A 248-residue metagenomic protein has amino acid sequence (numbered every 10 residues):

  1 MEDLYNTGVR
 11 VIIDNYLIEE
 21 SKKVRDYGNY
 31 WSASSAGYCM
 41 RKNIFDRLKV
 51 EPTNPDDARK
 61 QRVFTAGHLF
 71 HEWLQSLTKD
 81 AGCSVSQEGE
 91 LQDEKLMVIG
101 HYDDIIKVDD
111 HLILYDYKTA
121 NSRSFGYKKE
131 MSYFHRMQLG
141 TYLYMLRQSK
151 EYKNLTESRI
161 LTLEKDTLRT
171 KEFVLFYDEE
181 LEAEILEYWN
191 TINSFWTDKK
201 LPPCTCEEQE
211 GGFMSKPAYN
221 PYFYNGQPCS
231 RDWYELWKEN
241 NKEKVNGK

Functional and structural regions predicted by a protein language model:
M1-L114, N121-R123, Y127, Y133 (+1 more regions): Metal-dependent nuclease catalytic cores that hydrolyze phosphodiester bonds in DNA/RNA, characterized by
L4, M145-K248: Metal-dependent nuclease catalytic regions and adjoining charged, substrate-binding loops involved in nucleic-acid end
G8, E19, Y30-S34, R41 (+13 more regions): Generic signature of intrinsically disordered, low-complexity segments enriched in small/polar residues
Y38, M137-G140, M214: Non-catalytic, well-ordered alpha-helical scaffold segments
C83, G89-W196: Mg2+/Mn2+-dependent nuclease catalytic core
